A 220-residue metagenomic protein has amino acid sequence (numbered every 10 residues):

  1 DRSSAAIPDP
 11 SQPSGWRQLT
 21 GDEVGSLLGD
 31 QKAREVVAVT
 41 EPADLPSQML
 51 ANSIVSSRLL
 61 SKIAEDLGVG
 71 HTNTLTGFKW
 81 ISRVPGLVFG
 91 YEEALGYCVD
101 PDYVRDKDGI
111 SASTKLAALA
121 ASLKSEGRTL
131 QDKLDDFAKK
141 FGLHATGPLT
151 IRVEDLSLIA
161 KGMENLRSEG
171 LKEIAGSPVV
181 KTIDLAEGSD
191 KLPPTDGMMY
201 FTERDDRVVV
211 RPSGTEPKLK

Functional and structural regions predicted by a protein language model:
D1, A5-R17, L27, E35-P212 (+1 more regions): Phosphate-binding and adjacent anionic-ligand microenvironments
G21-Q31: Catalytic or ion-translocation cores adjacent to nucleophile or general acid/base/metal-coordination motifs in diverse
